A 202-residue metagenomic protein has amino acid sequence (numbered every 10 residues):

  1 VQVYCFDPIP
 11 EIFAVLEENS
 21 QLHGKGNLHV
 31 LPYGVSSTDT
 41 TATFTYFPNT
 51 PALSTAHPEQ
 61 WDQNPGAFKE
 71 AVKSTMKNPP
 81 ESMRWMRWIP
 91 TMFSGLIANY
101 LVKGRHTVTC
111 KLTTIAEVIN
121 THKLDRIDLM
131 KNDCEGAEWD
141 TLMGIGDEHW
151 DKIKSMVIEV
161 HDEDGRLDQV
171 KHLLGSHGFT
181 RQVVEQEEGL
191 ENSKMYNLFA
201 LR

Functional and structural regions predicted by a protein language model:
V1-R202: Phosphate/nucleotide-binding beta-alpha loop and adjacent structural elements of enzyme active sites
